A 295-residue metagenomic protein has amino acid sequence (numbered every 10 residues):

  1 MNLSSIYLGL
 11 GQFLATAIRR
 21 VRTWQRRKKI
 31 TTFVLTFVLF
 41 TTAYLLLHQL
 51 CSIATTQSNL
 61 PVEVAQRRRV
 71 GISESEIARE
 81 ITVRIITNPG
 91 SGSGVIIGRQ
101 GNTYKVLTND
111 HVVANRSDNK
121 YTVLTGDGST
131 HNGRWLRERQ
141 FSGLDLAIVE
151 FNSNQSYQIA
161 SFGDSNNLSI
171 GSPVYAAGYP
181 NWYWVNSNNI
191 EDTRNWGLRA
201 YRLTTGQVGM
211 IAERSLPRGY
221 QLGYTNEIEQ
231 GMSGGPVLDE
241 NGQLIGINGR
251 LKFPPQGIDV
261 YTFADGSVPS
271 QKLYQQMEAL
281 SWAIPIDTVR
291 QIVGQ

Functional and structural regions predicted by a protein language model:
M1-I81: N-terminal targeting leaders that route proteins to membranes or the secretory/organellar pathways
L47-R99, T103-N109, R116-D118, R134 (+3 more regions): N-terminal activation segment of mature serine protease catalytic domains
V62, R68-S73, P180-N186, N195-R199 (+1 more regions): C-terminal cap/linker of serine protease catalytic domains
T82, P89-G92, G101-N186, R218-Y220 (+1 more regions): Conserved active-site neighborhood of the chymotrypsin/trypsin-like protease fold
V95, G235-P236: A residue-level detector for well-ordered beta-strand positions
I97-R99, E138, Y179, I211 (+2 more regions): Residue-level recognition of beta-strand microenvironments
R99-Y104, G171, V237-L244: A glycine-centered beta-loop-beta connector
Q158-Y220, I228-M232, N248-V260: Flexible, gly/ser-rich surface segments that form the specificity/activation loops bordering the active-site cleft
